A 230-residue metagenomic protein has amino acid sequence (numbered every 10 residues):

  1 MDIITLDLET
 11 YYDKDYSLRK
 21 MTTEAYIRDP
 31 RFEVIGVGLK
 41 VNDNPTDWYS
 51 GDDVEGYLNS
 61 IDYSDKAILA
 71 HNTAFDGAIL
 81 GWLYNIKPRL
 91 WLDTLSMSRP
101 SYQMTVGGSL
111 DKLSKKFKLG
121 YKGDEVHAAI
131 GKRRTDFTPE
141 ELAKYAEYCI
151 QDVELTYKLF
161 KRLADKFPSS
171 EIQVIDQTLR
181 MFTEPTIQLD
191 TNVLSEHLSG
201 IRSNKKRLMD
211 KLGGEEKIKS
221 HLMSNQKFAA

Functional and structural regions predicted by a protein language model:
M1-D2, N59-D62: A short acidic-Thr-Gly-centered motif at the start of a beta-strand
M1-E9, K14, G38, T105 (+2 more regions): Conserved "right-hand" nucleotidyltransferase catalytic core of DNA-directed polymerases
L8-K14, A25-I27, N72: Ser/Thr-glycine-rich phosphate-binding loops at phosphate-binding pockets of nucleotides, nucleotide cofactors
D13-S17, W48-S50: Cytochrome P450 core scaffold surrounding the K-helix E-X-X-R motif and the conserved "meander" helix-loop region
Y16-I35: A short alpha/beta connector and helix-capping loop motif
I27, G56-S60: Short, flexible, glycine/charge-rich loop motifs used to bind or transfer phosphoryl groups or to couple energy/partner
F32-L39, D43-E55, Y63-F160, A164 (+3 more regions): Active-site-proximal helix-loop-helix substrate-binding element of RNase H-like nuclease domains
I61-S64, K211: Short, surface-exposed connector motifs at secondary-structure boundaries
